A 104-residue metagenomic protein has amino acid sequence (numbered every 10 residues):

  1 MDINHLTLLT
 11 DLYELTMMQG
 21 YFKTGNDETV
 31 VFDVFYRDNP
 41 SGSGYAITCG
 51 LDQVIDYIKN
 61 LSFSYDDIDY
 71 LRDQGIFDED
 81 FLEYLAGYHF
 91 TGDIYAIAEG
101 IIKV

Functional and structural regions predicted by a protein language model:
M1-V104: Ordered alpha/beta subdomains of enzyme catalytic regions
